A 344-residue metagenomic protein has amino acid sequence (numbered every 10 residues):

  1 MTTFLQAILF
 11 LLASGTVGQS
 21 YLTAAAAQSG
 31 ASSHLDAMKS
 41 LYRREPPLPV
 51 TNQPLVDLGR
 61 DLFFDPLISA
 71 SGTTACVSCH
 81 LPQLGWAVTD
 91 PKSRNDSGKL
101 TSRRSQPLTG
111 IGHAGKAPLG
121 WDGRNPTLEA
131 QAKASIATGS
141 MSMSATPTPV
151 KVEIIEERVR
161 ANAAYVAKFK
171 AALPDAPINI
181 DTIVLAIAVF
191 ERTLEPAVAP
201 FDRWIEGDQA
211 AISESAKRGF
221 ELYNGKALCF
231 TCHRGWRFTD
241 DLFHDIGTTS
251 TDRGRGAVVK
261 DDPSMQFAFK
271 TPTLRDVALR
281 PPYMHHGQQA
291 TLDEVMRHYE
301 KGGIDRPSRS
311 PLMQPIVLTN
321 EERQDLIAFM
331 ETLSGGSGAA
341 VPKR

Functional and structural regions predicted by a protein language model:
M1-I8: Bacterial N-terminal signal peptides that target proteins for export
Q6, Y21-R344: Periplasmic c-type cytochrome electron-transfer domains
L11-G18: Hydrophobic h-region of N-terminal signal peptides that target proteins for export in Gram-negative bacteria
